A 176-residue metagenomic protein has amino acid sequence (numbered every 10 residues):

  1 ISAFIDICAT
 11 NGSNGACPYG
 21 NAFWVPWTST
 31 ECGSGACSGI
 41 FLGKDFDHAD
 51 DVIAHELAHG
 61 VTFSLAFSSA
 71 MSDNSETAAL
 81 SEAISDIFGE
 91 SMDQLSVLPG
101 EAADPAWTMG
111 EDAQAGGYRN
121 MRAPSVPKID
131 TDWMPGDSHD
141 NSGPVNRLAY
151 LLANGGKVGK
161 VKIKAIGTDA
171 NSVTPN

Functional and structural regions predicted by a protein language model:
I1-A54, T62-N176: Zinc-dependent metallohydrolase catalytic domains
L57: Active-site neighborhood of glycoside hydrolase catalytic domains
